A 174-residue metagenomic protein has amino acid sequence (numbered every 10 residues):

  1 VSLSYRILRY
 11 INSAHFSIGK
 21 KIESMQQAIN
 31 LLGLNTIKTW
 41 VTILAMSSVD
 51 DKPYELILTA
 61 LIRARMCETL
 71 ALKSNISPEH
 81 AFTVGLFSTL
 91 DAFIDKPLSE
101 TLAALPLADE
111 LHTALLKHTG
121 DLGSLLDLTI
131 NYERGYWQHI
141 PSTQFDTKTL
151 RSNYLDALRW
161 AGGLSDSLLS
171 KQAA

Functional and structural regions predicted by a protein language model:
V1-A174: Conserved alpha-helical "signature site" that marks functionally important helical segments or helix/loop junctions
